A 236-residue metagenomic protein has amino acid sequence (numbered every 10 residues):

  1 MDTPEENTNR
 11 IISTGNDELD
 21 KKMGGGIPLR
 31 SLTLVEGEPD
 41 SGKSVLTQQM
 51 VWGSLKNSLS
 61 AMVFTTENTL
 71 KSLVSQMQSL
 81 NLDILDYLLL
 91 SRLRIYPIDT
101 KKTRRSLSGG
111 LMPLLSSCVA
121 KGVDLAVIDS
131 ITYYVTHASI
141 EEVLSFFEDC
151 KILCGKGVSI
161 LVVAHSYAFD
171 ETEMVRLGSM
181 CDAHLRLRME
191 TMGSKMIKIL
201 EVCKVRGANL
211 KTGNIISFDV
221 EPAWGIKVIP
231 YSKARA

Functional and structural regions predicted by a protein language model:
M1-D17: N-terminal pre-Walker A segment at the start of P-loop NTPase domains
T14-G26: Pre-Walker A adenine-sensing motif
T33, E38-K101: Conserved P-loop
T33, I160, H184-R186: Short, well-ordered beta-strand core segments
S60, R92, G122-L125, G155-V163: Loop/turn-to-beta-strand initiation segments
I98-K156: Phosphate-binding/switch loop-helix module in NTP-utilizing enzymes
A164-G225: Phosphate-binding/switch region of NTP-binding enzymes
